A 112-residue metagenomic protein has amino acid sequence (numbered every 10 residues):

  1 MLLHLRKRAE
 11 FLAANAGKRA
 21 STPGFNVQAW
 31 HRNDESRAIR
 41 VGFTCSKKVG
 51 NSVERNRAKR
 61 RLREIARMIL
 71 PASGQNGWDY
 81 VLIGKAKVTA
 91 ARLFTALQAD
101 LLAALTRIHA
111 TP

Functional and structural regions predicted by a protein language model:
M1-P112: Positively charged, solvent-exposed patches that mediate nucleic-acid binding
